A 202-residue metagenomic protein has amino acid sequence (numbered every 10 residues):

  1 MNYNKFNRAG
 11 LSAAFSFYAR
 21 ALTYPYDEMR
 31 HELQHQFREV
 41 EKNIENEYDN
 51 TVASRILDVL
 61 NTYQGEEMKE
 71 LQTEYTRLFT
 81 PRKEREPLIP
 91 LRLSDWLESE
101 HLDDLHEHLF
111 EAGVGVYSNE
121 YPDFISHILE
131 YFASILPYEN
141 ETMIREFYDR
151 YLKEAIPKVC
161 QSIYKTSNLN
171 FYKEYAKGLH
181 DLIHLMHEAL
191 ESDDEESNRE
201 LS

Functional and structural regions predicted by a protein language model:
M1-S202: Surface/interface-facing alpha-helical segments and adjacent flexible terminal/loop regions used for partner/assembly
